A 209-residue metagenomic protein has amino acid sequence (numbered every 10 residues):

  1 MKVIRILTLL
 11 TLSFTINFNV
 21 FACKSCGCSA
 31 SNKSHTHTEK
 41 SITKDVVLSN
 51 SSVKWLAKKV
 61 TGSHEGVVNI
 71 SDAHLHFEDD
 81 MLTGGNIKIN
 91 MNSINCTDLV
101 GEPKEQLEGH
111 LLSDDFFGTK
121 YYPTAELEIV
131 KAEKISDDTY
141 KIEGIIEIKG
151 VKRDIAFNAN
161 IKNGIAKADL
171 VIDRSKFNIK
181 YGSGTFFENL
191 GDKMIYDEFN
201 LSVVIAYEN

Functional and structural regions predicted by a protein language model:
M1-T8: Bacterial N-terminal signal peptides that target proteins for export
V3, N17-A22: Long, low-complexity, intrinsically disordered N-terminal extensions of eukaryotic proteins, enriched
T8-N17: Bacterial N-terminal signal peptides
F21-N209: Low-complexity, acidic/polar, glycine-enriched regions of mature
